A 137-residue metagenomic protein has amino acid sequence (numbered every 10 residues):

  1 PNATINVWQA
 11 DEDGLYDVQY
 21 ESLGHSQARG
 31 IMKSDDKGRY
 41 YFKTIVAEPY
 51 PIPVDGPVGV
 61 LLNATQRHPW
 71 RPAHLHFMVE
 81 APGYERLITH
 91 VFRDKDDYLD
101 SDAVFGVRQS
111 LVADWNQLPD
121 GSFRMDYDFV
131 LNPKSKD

Functional and structural regions predicted by a protein language model:
P1-D137: Beta-strand-dominated extracellular/periplasmic modules and repeats in secreted or surface-exposed proteins
